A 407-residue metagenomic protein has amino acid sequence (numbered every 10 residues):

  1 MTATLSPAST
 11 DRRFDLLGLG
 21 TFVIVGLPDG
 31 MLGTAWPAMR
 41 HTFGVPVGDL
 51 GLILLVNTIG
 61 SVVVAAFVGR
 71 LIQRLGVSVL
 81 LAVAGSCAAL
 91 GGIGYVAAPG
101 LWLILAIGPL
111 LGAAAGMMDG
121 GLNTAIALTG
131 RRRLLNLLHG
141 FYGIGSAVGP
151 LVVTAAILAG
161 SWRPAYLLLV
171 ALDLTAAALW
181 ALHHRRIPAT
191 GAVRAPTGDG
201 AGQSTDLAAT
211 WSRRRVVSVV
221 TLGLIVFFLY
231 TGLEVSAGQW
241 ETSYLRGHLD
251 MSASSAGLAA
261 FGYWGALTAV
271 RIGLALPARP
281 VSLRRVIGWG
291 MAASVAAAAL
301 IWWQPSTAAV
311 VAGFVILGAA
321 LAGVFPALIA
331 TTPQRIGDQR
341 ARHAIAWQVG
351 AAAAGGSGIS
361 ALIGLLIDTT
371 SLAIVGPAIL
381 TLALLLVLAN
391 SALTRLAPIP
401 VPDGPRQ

Functional and structural regions predicted by a protein language model:
L32-G33, V216-F261, G265-A269: Extracytoplasmic gate region of multi-pass secondary transporters
M39-R40, L71-I72, V152-G160, L245-R246 (+2 more regions): Interfacial helix-cap and linker-helix signal at transmembrane-aqueous boundaries of multi-pass secondary transporters
G44, G76, A97-P99, D250 (+1 more regions): Helix-breaking motifs and short loop linkers at transmembrane-helix boundaries and internal kinks in secondary membrane
V62-W102: Conserved MFS/SLC helix-loop-helix module at the cytosolic interface between two early adjacent transmembrane helices
V63-V77, I157, V270-L283, I367-D368: Helix-to-loop junctions at the C-terminal end of transmembrane segments in multipass secondary transporters
I107-F141: Cytoplasmic helix-loop-helix junction between adjacent transmembrane helices in 12-TM secondary transporters
L137-P188: Helix-loop-helix hairpin linking two adjacent transmembrane segments in secondary transporters
D338-I374, I379: A late C-terminal transmembrane helix in Major Facilitator Superfamily
